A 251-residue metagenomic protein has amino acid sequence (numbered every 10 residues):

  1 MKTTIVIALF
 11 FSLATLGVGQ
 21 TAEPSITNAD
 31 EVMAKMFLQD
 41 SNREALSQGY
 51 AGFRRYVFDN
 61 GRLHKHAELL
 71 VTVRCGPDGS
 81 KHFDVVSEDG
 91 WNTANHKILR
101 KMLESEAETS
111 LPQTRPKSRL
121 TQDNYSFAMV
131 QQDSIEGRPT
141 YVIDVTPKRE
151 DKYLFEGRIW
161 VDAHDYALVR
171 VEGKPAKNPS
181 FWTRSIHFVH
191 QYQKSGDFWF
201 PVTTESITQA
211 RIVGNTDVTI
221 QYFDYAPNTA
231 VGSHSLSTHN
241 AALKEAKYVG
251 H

Functional and structural regions predicted by a protein language model:
M1-I5: Positively charged n-region of N-terminal signal peptides that target proteins for export
V6-T15: Bacterial N-terminal signal peptides
Q20-E156, A163-A167, A176-I186, Q193 (+2 more regions): Structured extracytoplasmic
V171, T204-S206: Beta-strand-dense domains in secreted/periplasmic systems and polymorphic toxin scaffolds
